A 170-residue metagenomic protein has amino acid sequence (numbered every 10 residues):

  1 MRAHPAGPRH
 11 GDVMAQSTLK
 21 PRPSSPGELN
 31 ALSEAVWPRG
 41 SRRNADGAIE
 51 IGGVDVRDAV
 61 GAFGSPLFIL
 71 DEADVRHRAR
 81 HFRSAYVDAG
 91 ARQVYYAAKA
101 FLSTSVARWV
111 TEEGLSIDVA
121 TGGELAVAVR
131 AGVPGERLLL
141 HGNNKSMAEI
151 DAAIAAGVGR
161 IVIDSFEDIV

Functional and structural regions predicted by a protein language model:
R2-V170: A charged N-terminal "starter" segment
